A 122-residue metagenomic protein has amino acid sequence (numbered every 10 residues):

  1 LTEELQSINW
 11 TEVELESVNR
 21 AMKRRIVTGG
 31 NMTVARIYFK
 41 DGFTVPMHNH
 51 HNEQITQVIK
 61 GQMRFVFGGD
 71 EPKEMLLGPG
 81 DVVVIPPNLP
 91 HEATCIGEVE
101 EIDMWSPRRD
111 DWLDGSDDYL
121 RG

Functional and structural regions predicted by a protein language model:
L1-A35, D118-G122: A short, N-terminal "cap"/entry segment at the start of jelly-roll beta-barrel domains of the cupin/DSBH fold
I26, V34-R36, I55, E74 (+1 more regions): Conserved hydrophobic/aromatic beta-strand scaffold that supports enzyme active sites
N31-M32, N52, K60, E98 (+1 more regions): ATP/adenylate-binding site constellation spanning eukaryotic-like Ser/Thr protein kinases, ABC-transporter
T33-H50: Conserved short histidine dyad/triad with adjacent acidic residue
T44-V45, R64, V83, P87-E92: Histidine-centered metal-chelating micro-motifs
N49, I55-P79, L89: A short beta-strand-loop-beta hairpin characteristic of the jelly-roll/cupin
P87-D111: Ligand-binding loop in jelly-roll beta-barrel domains
R108-G122: Short peripheral tails and domain-boundary helices/loops at the edges of structured domains
